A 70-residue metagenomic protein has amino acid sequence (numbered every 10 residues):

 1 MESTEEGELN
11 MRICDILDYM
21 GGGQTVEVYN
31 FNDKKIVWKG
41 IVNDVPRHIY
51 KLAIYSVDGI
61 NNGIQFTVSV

Functional and structural regions predicted by a protein language model:
M1-N10: Short, Lys/Arg-enriched N-terminal segments with co-localized hydrophobic residues within the first ~10-30 amino acids
I13: Polyanion-binding surface elements
G23: Catalytic phosphate/metal-binding cores of nucleic-acid and nucleotide-processing enzymes, i.e., regions that mediate
Y29-V70: Detector for the mature cores of small, proteolytically processed and post-translationally modified peptide effectors
